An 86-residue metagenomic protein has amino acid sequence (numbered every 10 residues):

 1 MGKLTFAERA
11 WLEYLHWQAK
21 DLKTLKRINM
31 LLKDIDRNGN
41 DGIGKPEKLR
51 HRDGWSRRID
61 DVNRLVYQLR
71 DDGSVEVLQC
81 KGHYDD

Functional and structural regions predicted by a protein language model:
M1-L4, R9-L25, R58-R64, Q68-D86: Enriched for short, Lys/Arg-rich terminal
L25-K33: PIN-domain endoribonuclease scaffold, especially VapC-family toxins
K33-I59: A short, surface-exposed loop/turn module that caps and links secondary-structure elements
